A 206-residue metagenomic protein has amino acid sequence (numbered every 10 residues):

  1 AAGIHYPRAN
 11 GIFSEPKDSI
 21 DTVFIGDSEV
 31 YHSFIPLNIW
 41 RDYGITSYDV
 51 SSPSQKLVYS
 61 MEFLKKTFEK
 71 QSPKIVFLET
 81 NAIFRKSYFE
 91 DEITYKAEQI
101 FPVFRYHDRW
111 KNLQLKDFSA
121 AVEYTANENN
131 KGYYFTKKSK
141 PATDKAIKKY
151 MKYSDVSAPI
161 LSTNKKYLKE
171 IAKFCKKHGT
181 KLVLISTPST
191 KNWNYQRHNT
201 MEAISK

Functional and structural regions predicted by a protein language model:
A1-D21: N-terminal secretory targeting modules
S19-I20, I45-T46, S72-V76, K176-V183: Loop/turn elements at helix/coil->beta-strand transitions in domains of secreted/extracellular proteins
I25, E29-R109: Membrane-embedded segments
W40, C175, I204-K206: A generic structural signal for well-ordered alpha-helical segments
S54-V58, A158-K166, Y195: Soluble non-cytosolic domains of exported or imported proteins
L64, L168-A172, E202: Generic structural signal for well-ordered alpha-helices, preferentially at hydrophobic/aromatic core positions
D91-V183: Secreted/periplasmic serine-hydrolase-like ester/acetyl group-modifying domain
S189-K206: Substrate-gating cap/lid alpha-helix
